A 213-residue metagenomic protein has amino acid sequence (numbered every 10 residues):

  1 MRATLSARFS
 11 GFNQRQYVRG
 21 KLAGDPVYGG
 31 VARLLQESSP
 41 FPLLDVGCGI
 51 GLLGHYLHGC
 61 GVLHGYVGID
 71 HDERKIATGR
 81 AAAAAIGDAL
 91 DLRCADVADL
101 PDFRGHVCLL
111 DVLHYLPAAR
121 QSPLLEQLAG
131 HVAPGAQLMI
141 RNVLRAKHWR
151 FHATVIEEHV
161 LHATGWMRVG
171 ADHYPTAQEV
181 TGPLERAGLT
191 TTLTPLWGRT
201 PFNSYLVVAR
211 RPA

Functional and structural regions predicted by a protein language model:
M1-P42, I50-P101, A119-R120, M139-A213: Class I (Rossmann-like) S-adenosyl-L-methionine-dependent methyltransferase catalytic domain, capturing the SAM-binding
V46: Conserved beta-strand/loop positions that form the S-adenosyl-L-methionine
C108: A conserved beta-strand element that flanks and buttresses the S-adenosyl-L-methionine
D111-V112: Short catalytic micro-motifs in class I SAM-dependent methyltransferases
S122-P134: A short glycine-rich, Lys/Arg-flanked "PGG" loop and its adjoining helix->strand segment in the class I
